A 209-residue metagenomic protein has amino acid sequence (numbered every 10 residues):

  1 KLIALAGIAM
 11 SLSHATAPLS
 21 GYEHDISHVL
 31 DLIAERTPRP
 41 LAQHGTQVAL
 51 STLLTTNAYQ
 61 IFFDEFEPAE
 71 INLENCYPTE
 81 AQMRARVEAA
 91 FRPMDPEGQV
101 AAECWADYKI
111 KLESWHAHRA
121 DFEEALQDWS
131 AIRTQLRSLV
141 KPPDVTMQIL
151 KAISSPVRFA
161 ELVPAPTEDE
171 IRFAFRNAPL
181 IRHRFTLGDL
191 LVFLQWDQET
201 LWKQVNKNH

Functional and structural regions predicted by a protein language model:
K1-F63: Core active-site phosphate/anionic-ligand binding loop and the adjoining beta-turn-alpha structural block in enzyme
F66-H209: C-terminal charged capping/lid subdomain of soluble metabolic enzymes
